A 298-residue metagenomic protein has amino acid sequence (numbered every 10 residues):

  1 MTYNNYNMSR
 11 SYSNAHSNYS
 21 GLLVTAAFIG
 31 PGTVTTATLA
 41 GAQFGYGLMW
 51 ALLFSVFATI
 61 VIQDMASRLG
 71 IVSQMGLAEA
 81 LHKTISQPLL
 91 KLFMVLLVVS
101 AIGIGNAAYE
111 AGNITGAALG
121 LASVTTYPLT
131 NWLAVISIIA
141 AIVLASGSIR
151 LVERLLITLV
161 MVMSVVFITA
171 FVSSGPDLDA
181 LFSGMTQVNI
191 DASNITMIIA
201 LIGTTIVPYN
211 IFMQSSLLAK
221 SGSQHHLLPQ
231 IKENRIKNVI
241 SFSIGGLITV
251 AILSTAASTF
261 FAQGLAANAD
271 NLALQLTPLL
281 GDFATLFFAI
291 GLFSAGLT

Functional and structural regions predicted by a protein language model:
M1-T33, F93, M197, H225-L228 (+1 more regions): Membrane-interface "cap" regions at the ends of multi-pass membrane proteins
T2, A37-L39, M65-L90, L119-L121 (+2 more regions): Flexible loop linkers connecting adjacent transmembrane helices in multi-pass alpha-helical membrane transporters
V24, L52-I85, V98-G105: Juxtamembrane transmembrane-helix boundary signature
I60-V72, L218-A219, H225, S243-N271: Extracellular/periplasmic helix-exit of transmembrane alpha-helices
L92-T125, G296-L297: Hydrophobic transmembrane alpha-helices that form the core helical bundles of multi-pass secondary transporters
V95-V99, V124-A145, V162-F171: Transmembrane alpha-helical segments of multi-pass small-molecule transport proteins
T115-S123, I136-L159: Membrane-water interface regions at transmembrane-helix termini and the short interhelical loops of multi-pass membrane
V160-Q187, I198, I202-S216: Hydrophobic alpha-helical segments and their helix-loop junctions in multi-pass secondary transporters
